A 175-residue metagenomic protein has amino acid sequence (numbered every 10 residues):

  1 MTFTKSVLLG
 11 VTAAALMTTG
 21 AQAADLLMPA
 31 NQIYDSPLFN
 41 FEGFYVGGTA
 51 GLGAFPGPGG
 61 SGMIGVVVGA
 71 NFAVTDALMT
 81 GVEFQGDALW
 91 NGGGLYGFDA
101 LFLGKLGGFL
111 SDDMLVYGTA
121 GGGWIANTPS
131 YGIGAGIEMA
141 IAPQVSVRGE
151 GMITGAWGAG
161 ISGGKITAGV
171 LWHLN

Functional and structural regions predicted by a protein language model:
F3-K5, G20-N175: Gram-negative outer-membrane beta-barrel domains
G10-V11, A21: Cleavable N-terminal signal peptides
